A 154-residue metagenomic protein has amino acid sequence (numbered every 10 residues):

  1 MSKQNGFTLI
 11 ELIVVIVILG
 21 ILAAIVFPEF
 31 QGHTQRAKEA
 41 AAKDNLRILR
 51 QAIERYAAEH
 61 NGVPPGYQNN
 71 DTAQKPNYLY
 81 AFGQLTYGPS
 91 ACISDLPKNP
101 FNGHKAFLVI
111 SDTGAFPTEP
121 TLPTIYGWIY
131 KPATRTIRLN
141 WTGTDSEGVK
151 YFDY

Functional and structural regions predicted by a protein language model:
S2-Q31: N-terminal single-pass transmembrane signal-anchor helix
I16, K43, R50: Conserved catalytic core of two-component sensor histidine kinases
E29-R47: Aliphatic-rich helix starts adjacent to a transmembrane/signal segment
Q51-E54, A58-Y126, Y130-T134, D153: Extracellular/periplasmic head regions of type IV pilus-like filament subunits
I129, T136-G143: Short, exposed beta-strand-loop hairpins at the edges of beta-sheets in extracellular/periplasmic proteins
W141-Y154: Short, low-complexity, Pro/Ser/Thr/Gly-rich segments in the mature regions of secreted, periplasmic
